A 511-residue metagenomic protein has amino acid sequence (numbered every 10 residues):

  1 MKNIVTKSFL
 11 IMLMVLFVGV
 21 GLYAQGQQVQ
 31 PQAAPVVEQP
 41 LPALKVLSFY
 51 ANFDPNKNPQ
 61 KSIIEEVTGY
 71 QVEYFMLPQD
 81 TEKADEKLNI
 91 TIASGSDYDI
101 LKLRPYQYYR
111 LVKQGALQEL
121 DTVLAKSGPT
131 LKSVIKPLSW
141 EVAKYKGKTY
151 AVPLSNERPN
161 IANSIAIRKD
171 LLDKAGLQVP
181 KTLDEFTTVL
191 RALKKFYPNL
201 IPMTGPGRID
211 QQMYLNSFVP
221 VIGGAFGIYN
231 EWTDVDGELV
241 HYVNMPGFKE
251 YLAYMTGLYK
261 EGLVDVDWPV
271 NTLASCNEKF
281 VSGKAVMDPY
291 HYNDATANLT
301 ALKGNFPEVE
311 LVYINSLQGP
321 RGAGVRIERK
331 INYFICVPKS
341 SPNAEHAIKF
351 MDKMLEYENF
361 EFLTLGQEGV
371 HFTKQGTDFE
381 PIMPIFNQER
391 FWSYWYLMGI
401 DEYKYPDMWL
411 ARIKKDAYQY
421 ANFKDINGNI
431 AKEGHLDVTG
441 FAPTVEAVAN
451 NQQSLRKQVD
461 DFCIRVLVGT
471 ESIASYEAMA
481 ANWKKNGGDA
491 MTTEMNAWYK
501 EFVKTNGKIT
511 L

Functional and structural regions predicted by a protein language model:
M1-L10: Bacterial N-terminal signal peptides that target proteins for export
L10-G21: Bacterial N-terminal signal peptides
L22-E185, N230, L239-V243, I430 (+1 more regions): Conserved N-terminal structural module of periplasmic/extracytoplasmic solute-binding proteins
P40-L44, T68-E73, S94-D99, A116-Q118 (+6 more regions): Loop/turn elements at helix/coil->beta-strand transitions in domains of secreted/extracellular proteins
Y106-V142, L190-L193, P198-N230, M287-L299: Carboxylate/His-rich catalytic cores and anion/metal-binding grooves
K144-N216, W232-S275, K279, D288 (+5 more regions): Helix-loop-helix "hinge/cap" segment bordering the ligand-binding cleft or interdomain interface
G257-K260, C276-D294, N298-A301, N305-E310 (+1 more regions): Glycine-rich, aromatic-lined ligand/substrate-binding cores of catalytic and carbohydrate-binding domains
H346-I464, T470: Conserved small-residue motifs centered on glycine
